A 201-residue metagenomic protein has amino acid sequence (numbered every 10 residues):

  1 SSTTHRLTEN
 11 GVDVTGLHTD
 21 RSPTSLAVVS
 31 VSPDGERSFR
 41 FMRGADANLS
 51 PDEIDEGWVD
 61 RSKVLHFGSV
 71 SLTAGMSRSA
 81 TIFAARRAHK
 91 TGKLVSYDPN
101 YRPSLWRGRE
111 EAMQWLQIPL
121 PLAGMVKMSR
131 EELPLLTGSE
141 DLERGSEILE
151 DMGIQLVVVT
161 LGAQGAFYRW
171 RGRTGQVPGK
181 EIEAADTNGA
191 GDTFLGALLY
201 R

Functional and structural regions predicted by a protein language model:
S1-S69: Conserved N-terminal subdomain of the carbohydrate kinase-like
H5-E9, S32-G35, A112-L116, R144-S146 (+1 more regions): Short, hinge-like loop/turn segments at secondary-structure boundaries
G35, P99-Y101, R130, L161 (+2 more regions): Generic detector of well-ordered alpha-helical packing
I54-D55, L116, G145, A184: Acidic, amphipathic alpha-helical patches
V70-I148, Q164-A166: Conserved beta-alpha-beta core of the PfkB/ribokinase-like small-molecule kinase fold
R86-K90, G138-R201: Conserved phosphate-binding/catalytic region of the ribokinase-like
